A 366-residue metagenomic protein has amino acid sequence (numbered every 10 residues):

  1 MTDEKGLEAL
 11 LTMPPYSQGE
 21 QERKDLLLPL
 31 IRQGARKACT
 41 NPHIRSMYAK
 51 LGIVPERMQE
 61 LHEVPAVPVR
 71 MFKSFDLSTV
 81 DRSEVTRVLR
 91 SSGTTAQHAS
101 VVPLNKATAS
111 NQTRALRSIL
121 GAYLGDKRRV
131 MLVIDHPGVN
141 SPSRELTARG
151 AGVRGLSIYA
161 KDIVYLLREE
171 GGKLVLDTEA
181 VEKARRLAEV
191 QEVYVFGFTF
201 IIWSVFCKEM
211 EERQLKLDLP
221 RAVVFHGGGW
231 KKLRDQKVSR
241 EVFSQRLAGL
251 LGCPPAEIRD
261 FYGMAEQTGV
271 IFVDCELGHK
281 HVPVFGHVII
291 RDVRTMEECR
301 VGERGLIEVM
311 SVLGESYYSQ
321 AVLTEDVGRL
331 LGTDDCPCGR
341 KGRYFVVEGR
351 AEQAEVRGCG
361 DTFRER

Functional and structural regions predicted by a protein language model:
M1-R36, R154-R366: Active-site glycine/GP-rich loop and adjacent strand/helix microenvironment that borders small-molecule binding pockets
D25, C39-R90, H98-V102, Q112-Y123 (+1 more regions): Active-site diphosphate/adenylate-binding microenvironment
Q97-H98, G138, G229-K232: A short, flexible beta-alpha/helix-coil linker loop
H98-P103, G121-L132, I158-L166: Short secondary-structure capping/junction motifs at helix and strand boundaries
V101-S110, L116, L146-R149, M210: "Short basic amphipathic alpha-helical interaction patches in structured regions
Q112-R129, E179-L187: Conserved ATP-dependent adenylate/AMP-binding module captured primarily in the ANL superfamily
A122-L156: Conserved AMP-binding loop of ANL adenylate-forming enzymes
